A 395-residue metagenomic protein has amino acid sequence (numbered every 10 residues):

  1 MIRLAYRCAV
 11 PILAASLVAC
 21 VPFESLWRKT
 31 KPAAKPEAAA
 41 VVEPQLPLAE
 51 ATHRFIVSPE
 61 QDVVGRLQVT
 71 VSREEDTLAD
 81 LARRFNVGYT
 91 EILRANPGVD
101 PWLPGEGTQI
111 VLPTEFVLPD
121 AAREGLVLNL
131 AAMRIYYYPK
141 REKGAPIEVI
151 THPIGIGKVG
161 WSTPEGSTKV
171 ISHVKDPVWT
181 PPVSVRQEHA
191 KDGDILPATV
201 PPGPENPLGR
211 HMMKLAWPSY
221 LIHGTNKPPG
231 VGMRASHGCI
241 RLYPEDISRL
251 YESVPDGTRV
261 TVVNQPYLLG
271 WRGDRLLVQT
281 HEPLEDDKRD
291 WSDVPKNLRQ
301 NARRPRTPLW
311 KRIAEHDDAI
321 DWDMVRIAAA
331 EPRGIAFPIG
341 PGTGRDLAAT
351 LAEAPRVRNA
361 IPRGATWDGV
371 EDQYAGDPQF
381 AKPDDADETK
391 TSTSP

Functional and structural regions predicted by a protein language model:
M1-A9: Bacterial N-terminal signal peptides that target proteins for export
V18-A19: C-terminal motif of bacterial Sec signal peptides marking the signal peptidase cleavage site
F23, R73-L103, P146-E148: LysM (lysin motif) carbohydrate-binding repeats in extracellular/periplasmic proteins that recognize
L26-V63: Post-signal peptide N-terminal segment of mature Sec-exported envelope proteins
A51-N86: Primarily a LysM-type cell-wall glycan-binding module
E75, G105-I110, G257-V260: Loop/turn positions that initiate beta-strands
P119-N226, E252, T280-H281, D286-T391: Gly/Pro-biased beta-strand-loop elements
Y251-D293: N-terminal targeting pre-sequences for secretion and organelle import
